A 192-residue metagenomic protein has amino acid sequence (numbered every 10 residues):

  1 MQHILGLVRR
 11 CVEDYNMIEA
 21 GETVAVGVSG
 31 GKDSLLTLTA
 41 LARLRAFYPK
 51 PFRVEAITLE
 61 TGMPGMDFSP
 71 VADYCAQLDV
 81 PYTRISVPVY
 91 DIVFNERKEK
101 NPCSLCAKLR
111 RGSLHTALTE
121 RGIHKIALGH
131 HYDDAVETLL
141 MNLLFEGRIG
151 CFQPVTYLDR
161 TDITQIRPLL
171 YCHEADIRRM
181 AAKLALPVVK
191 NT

Functional and structural regions predicted by a protein language model:
M1-E137, F145-R148, Q153, A175-K183: ATP-dependent adenylation/nucleotidyltransferase module used to activate substrates
R84, V189-K190: Short hydrophobic alpha-helical runs that function as membrane-insertion/retention elements
L140: Long, contiguous binding/interaction regions
C151-V189: Metal-dependent de-N-acetylase/amidase catalytic core
